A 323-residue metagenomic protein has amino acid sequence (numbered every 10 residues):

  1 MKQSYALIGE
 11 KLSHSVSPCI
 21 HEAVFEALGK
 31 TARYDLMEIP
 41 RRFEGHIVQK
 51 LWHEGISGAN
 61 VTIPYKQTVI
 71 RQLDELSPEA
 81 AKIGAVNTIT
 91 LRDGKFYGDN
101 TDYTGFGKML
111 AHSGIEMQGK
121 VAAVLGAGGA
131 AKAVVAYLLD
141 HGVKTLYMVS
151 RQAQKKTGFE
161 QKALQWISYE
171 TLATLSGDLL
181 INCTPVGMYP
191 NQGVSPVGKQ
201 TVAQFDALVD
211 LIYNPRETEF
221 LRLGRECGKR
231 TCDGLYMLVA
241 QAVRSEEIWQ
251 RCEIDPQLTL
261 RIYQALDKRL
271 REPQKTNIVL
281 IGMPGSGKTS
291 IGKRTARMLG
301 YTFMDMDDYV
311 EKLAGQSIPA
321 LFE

Functional and structural regions predicted by a protein language model:
K2-S113, P215-E217, L223, C227 (+1 more regions): Phosphate/diphosphate ligand-binding glycine-rich loop within oxidoreductases
G9, N100, L110, G119-V143 (+2 more regions): Glycine-rich adenosine-cofactor-binding loop
D140-T145, E226-R230, M298-G300: Conserved S-adenosyl-L-methionine
Q161-C232: Rossmann-like adenosine-cofactor binding region
L211-Q274: Adenosine-phosphate binding glycine-rich loop
T289: Walker A/P-loop
D308-E323: ATP-dependent small-molecule kinase phosphotransfer cores that center on conserved nucleotide phosphate-binding segments
